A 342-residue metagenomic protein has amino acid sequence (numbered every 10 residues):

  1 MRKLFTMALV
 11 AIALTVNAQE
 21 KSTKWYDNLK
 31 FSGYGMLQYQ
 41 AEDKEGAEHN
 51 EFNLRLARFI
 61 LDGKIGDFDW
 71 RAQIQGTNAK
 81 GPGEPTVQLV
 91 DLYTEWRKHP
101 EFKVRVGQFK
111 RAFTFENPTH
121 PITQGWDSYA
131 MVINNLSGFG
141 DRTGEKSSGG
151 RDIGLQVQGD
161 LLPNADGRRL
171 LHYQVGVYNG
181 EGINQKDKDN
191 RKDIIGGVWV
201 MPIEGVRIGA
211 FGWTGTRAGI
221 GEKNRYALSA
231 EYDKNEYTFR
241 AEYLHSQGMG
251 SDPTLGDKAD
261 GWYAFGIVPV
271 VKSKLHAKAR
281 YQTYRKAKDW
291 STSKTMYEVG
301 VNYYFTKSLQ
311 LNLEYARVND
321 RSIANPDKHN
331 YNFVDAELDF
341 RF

Functional and structural regions predicted by a protein language model:
M1-L4: Positively charged n-region of N-terminal signal peptides that target proteins for export
L9-N17: Hydrophobic h-region of N-terminal signal peptides that target proteins for export in Gram-negative bacteria
L14, F113, A218: Short, active-site-adjacent cap segments at secondary-structure transitions
E20-G180, K188-K192, W199-I208, F265-I267 (+2 more regions): Outer membrane beta-barrel
K44-A47, Y93-R97, R105-Q108, N117 (+2 more regions): Outer-membrane beta-barrel pore domains
D166-G167, K186-D187, I220-G221, W290: Short histidine-centered beta-strand/loop micro-motifs that create catalytic or ligand/metal-coordination sites
I183: Active-site environment of divalent metal-dependent phosphoester hydrolases
I194-G197, Y226: Short, hydrophobic/aromatic alpha-helical segments in well-folded domains
